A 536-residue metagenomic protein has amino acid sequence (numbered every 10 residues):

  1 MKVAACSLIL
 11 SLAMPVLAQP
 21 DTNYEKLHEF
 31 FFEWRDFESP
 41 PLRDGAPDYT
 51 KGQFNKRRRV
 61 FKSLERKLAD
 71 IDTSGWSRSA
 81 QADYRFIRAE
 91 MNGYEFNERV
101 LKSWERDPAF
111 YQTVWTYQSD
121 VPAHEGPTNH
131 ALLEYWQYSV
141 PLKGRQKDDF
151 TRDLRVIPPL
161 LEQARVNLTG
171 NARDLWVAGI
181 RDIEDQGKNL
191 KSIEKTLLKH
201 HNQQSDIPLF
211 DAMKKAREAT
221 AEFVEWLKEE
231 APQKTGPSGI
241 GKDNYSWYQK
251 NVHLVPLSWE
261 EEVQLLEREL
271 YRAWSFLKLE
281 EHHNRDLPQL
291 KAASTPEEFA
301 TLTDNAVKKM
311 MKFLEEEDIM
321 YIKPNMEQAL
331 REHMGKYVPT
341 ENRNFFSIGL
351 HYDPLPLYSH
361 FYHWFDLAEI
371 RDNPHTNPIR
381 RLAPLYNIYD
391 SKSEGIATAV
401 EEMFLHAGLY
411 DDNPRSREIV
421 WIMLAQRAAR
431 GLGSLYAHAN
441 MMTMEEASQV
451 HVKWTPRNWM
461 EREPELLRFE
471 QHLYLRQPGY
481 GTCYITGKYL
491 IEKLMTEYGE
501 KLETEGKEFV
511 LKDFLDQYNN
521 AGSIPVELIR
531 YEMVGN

Functional and structural regions predicted by a protein language model:
M1-I9: Sec-dependent signal peptide recognition, specifically the positively charged N-region followed immediately by
I9-S11, L424: Sterically constrained small-residue positions within well-ordered secondary structures of folded domains
A13-P15: N-terminal signal peptide c-region/cleavage motif recognized by signal peptidases
Q19-N536: N-terminal maturation segment of proteins
